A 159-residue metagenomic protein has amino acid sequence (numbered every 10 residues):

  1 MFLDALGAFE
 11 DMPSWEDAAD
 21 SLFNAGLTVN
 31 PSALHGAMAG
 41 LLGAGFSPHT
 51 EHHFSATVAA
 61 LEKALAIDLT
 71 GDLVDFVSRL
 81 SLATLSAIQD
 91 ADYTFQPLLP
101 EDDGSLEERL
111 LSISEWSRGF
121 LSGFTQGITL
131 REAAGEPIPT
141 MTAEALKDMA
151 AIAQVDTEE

Functional and structural regions predicted by a protein language model:
M1-S117, L121-E159: Domain-length accessory/inserted modules outside core catalytic folds
